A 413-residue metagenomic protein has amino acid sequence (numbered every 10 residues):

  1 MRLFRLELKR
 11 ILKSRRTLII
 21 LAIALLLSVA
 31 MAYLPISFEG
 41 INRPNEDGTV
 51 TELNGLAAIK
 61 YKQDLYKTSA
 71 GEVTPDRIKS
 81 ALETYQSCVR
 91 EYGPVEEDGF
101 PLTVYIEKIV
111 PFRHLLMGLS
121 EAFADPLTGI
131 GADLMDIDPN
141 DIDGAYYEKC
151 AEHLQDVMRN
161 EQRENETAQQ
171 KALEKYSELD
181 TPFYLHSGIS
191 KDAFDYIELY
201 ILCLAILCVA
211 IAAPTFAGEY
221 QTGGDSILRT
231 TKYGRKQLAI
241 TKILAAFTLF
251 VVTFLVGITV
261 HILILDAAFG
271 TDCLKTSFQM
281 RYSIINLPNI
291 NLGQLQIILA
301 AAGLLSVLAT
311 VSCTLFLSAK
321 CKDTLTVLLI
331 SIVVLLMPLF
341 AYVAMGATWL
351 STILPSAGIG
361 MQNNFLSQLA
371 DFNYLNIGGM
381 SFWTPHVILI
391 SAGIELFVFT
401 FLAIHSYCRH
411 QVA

Functional and structural regions predicted by a protein language model:
M1-L18: Aromatic- and glycine-rich beta-strand/loop motifs that create alpha-glucan
T17, S306-T314, D371-A413: Alpha-helical transmembrane segments of multi-pass membrane transporters/translocases
L21-A24, K242, S331: Residue-level recognition of transmembrane alpha-helices in multi-pass small-molecule transporters/permeases
L26-V89, D138-E219, I240-K320, N364-L366 (+1 more regions): Secretory targeting signals
Y33-L34, C321-A357: Transmembrane helix segments
T222, T230, T314-L335, C408-A413: Cytoplasmic juxtamembrane regions at transmembrane-helix boundaries
R229-R235: Short helix-to-coil transition segments within interhelical loops that connect adjacent transmembrane helices
W349-N373: Short hydrophobic, aromatic-rich alpha-helical segments embedded in or entering the lipid bilayer of multi-pass
